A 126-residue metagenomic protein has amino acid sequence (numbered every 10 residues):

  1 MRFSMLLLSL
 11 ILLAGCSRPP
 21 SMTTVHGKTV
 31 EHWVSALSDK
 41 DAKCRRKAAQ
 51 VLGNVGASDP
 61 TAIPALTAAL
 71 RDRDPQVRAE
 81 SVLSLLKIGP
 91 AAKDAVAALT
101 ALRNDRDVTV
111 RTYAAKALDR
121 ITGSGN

Functional and structural regions predicted by a protein language model:
M1-S4: Positively charged n-region of N-terminal signal peptides that target proteins for export
L13-G15: C-terminal motif of bacterial Sec signal peptides marking the signal peptidase cleavage site
S17-V25, K43-S58, Q76-A91, R111-S124: Structural detector for internal amphipathic alpha-helices that build alpha-solenoid repeat scaffolds
T24-A36, A57-R71, A91-R103, S124-N126: Amphipathic alpha-helical scaffolding segments comprising HEAT/armadillo-like alpha-solenoid repeats
K40-D41, R73-D74, R106-D107: Short inter-helical turns and helix N-cap capping residues of alpha-solenoid HEAT/ARM repeat scaffolds
A69, N104-Y113: Short, highly charged low-complexity linear segments
